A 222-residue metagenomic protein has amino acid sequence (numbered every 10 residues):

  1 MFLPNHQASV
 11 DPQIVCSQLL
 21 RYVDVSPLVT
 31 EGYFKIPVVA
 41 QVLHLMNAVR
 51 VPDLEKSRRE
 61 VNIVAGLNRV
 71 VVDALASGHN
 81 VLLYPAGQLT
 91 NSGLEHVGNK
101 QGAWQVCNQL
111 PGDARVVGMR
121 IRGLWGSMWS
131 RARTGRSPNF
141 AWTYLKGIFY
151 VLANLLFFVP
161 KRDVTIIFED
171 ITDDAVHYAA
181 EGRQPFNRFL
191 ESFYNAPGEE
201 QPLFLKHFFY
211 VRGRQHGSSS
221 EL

Functional and structural regions predicted by a protein language model:
M1-V176: Soluble catalytic domains of membrane acyltransferases
R183-K206: Short, cationic low-complexity segments
K206-G213: Active-site-proximal loop/hinge segments within enzyme catalytic domains
G213-L222: Acidic, Ser/Thr-rich low-complexity intrinsically disordered segments
